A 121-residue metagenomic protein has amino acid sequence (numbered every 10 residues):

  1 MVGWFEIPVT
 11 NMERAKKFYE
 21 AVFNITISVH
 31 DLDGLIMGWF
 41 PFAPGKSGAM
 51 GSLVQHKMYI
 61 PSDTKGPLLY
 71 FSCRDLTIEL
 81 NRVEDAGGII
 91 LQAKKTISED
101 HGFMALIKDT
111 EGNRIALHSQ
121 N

Functional and structural regions predicted by a protein language model:
V2, E6-G48: Core segments of cupin and vicinal oxygen chelate
V2-T10, F40, M58-E84, F103-K108: Vicinal oxygen chelate
G3, I7, S28-D31, N81-N121: Vicinal oxygen chelate
N24-I25, H56-M58: Short beta-turn/strand-loop junction motif enriched in small, turn-promoting residues
L32, P44-G45, M58-Y59, K95-I97: Short polar/acidic secondary-structure junctions
A43, V54-H56, Q120: Generic beta-structure capping elements
G48-V54: A short, structured beta-strand/loop element
